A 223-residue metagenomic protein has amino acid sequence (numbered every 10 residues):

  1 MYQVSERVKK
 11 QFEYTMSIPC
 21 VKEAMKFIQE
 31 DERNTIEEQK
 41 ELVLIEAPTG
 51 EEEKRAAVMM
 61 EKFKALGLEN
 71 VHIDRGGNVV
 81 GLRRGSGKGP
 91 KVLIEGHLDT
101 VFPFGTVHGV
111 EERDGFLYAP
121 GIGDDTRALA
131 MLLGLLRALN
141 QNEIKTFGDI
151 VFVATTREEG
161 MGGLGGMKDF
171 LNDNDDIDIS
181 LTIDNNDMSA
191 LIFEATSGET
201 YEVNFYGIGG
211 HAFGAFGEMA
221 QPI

Functional and structural regions predicted by a protein language model:
M1-Y118: Acidic/His- and Gly-rich active-site-bordering loop/insert found across diverse amide/peptide-bond hydrolases
S5-K10, F213-I223: Acidic-enriched catalytic cores of C-N bond-cleaving enzymes acting on peptides and small amides
P19, E23, E30-E37, G50 (+7 more regions): Conserved active-site and cofactor/substrate-binding residues in soluble primary-metabolism enzymes
K26, A190, G210-G217: A short glycine-threonine-serine/GTX helix/turn-capping micro-motif
V92-I94, L181, I208: Residue-level marker for buried hydrophobic side chains located in beta-strands that build the well-ordered beta-sheet
D114-G123, G210-G214: A short glycine/serine-rich beta->alpha loop
G121, D125-T200: Acidic/histidine-rich catalytic neighborhood of metal-dependent amide-processing enzymes
Y201-Y206: Short amphipathic
